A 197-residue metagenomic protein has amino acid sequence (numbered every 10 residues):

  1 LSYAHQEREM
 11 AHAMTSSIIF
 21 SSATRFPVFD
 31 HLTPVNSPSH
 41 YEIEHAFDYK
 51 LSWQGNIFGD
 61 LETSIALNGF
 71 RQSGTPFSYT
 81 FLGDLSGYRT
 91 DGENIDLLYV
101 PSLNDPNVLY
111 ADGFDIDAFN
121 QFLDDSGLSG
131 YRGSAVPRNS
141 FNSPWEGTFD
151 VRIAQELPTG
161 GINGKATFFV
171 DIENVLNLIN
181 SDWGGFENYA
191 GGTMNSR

Functional and structural regions predicted by a protein language model:
L1-P76: Gram-negative outer-membrane beta-barrel transporters
A11-I18, S78-L82, S181-F186: Outer-membrane beta-barrel translocator domains and adjoining extracellular loop/strand segments of Gram-negative
S39-E44, F141-E146, N180: Short sequence motifs at beta-strands and strand-loop junctions characteristic of Gram-negative outer-membrane
A46-K50, D150-R152, F169: Membrane-embedded beta-strand positions in outer-membrane beta-barrel channels/transporters
I57-G59, L157-G164, L176-N180: Substrate-binding/catalytic groove segments of enzymes that remodel or degrade extracellular structural polymers
S64-G161, T167, G192-R197: Extracytoplasmic gating/loop element in the C-terminal half of outer-membrane beta-barrel translocons and assembly
G69-R71, D171-L176: Acidic helix/loop microenvironments that form the catalytic cleft of cell-wall polysaccharide enzymes
A154, E173-R197: Membrane-interface anchoring segments and C-terminal beta-barrel signals
